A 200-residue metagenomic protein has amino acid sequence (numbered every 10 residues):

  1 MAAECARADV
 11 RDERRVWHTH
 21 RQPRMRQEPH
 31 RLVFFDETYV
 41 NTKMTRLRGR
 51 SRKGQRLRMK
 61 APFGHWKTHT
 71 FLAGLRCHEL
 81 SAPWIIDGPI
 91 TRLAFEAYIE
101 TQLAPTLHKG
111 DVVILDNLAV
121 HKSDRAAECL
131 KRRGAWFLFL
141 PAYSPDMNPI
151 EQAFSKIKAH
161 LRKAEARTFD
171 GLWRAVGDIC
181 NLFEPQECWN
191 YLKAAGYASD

Functional and structural regions predicted by a protein language model:
M1-D200: Short functional hotspots at interaction and active-site rims
